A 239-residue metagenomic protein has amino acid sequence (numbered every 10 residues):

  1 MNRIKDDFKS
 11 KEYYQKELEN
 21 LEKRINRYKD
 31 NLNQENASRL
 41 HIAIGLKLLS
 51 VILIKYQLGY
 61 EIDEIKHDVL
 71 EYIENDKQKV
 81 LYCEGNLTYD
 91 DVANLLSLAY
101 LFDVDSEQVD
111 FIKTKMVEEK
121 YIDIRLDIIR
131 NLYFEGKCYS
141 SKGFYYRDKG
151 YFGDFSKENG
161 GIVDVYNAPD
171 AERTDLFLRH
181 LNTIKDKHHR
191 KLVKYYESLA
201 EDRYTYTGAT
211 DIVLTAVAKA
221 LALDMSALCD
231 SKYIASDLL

Functional and structural regions predicted by a protein language model:
M1-D202, Y206: Eukaryote-skewed repeat-based solenoidal scaffolds used as protein-protein interaction platforms, primarily
M1-I4, K137-C138, C229-L239: Short amphipathic alpha-helical segments
H189-L238: C-terminal structured interaction module
